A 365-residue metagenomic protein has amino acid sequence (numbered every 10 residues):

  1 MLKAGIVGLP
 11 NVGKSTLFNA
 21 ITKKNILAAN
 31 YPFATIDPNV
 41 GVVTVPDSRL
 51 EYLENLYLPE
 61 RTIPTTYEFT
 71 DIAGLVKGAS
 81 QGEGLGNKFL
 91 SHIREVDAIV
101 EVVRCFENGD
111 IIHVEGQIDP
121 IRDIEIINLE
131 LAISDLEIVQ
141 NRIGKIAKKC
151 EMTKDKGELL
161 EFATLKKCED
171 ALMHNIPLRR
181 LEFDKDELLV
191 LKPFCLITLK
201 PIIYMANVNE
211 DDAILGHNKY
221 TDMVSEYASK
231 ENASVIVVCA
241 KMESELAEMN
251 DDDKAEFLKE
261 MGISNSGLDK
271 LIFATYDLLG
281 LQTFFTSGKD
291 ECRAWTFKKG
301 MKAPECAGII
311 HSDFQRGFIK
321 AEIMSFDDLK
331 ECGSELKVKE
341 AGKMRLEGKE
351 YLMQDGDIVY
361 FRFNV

Functional and structural regions predicted by a protein language model:
M1-I112, Q140, I146: Conserved G1/Walker A P-loop phosphate-binding module
L2-V7, V12, F18, K145-L352 (+2 more regions): C-terminal-of-GTPase-core extension/linker across diverse P-loop GTPases
K24-P32, N39-G41, R49-Y52, Q81 (+11 more regions): Glycine-rich, flexible loop/turn motifs
F33, D47-L50, I63-F69, E83-V96 (+8 more regions): Amphipathic alpha-helical transducer elements in NTP-driven molecular machines
F33, P38-G41, S48, N55-T62 (+14 more regions): Short capping/connector residues at structural and topological boundaries
G41-P46, A73-S80, R94-E158, A171-D184 (+1 more regions): Conserved Switch II/interswitch segment of TRAFAC-class P-loop GTPases
E95, Q354-D355: Short, flexible surface segments
